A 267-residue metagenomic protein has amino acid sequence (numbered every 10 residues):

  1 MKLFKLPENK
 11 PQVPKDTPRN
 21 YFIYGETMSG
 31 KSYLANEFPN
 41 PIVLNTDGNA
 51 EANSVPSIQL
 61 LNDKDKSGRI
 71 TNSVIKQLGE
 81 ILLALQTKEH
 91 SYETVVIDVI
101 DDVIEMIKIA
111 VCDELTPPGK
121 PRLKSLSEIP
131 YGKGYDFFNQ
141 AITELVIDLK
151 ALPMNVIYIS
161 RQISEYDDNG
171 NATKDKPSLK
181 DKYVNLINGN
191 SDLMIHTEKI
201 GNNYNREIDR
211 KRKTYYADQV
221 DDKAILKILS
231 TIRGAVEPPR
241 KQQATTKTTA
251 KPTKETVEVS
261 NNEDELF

Functional and structural regions predicted by a protein language model:
M1-K2, K15-D16, N203-F267: C-terminal regions of RecA-like/P-loop NTPase motor modules
K2-I97, D101-M106: Conserved P-loop
V13, Y33-A35, K88, D148-L149 (+2 more regions): A general structural signal for short secondary-structure junctions and capping/turn motifs
T27-G30, E89-S91, I142-D148, L266: Generic detector of contiguous secondary-structure segments
L82-L85, L145-L149, S191: Hydrophobic, Leu/Ile/Phe/Ala-enriched alpha-helical segments that form helix-helix packing faces
V99-L186: P-loop NTPase motor core
V156-K227: Phosphate-binding/switch region of NTP-binding enzymes
